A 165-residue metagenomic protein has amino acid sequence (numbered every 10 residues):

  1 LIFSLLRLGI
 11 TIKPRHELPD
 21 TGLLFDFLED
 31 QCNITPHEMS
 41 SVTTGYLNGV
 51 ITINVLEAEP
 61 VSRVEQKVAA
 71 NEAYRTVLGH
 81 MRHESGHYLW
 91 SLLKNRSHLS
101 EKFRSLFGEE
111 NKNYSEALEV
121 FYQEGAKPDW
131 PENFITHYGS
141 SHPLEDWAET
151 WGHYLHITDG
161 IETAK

Functional and structural regions predicted by a protein language model:
L1-P60: Auxiliary, metal-adjacent structural segments of Zn-dependent hydrolase domains
L6, I10, L89-L99, G152-G160: Hydrophobic/aromatic-lined pockets within catalytic cores
V42-V68, R96, L118-D129: A short mid-domain helix/strand-loop element embedded in enzyme catalytic domains that forms or borders the active-site
V61-M81: Short pre-active-site segment immediately N-terminal to the catalytic Zn-binding motif
A69-E72, W130-T136: Flexible glycine/proline-enriched surface loops and loop-helix/loop-strand junctions
R75-N95, A148: Active-site recognition of the HExxH zinc-binding catalytic motif
W90-P131: Active-site-proximal binding-pocket segments
G139-K165: Pan-zinc metallopeptidase signature
